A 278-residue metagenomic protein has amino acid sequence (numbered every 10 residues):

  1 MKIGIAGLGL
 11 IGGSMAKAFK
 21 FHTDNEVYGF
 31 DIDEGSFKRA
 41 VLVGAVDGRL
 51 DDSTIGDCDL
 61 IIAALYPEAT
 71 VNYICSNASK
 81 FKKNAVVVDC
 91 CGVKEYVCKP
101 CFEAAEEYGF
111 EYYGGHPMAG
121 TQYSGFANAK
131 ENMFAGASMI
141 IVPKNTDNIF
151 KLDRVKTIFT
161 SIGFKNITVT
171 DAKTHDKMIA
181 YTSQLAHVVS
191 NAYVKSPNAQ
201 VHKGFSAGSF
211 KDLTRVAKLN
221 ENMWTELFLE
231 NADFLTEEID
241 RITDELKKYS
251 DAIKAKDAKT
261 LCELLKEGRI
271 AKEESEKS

Functional and structural regions predicted by a protein language model:
M1-D52: NAD(P)+-binding Rossmann beta1-loop-alpha1 motif at the extreme N-terminus of oxidoreductases
K2, E26, E111, S138 (+1 more regions): Residues at the starts of beta-strands that form the adenosine-phosphate
D52-F81, A85-V88, G92: Rossmann-like NAD(P)-binding element
C75-A127: Rossmann-like NAD(P)(H) cofactor-binding subdomain of soluble oxidoreductases
E131-R215: Internal alpha-helical scaffold of NAD(P)-dependent oxidoreductase catalytic cores
V189, L246, S250, K272-E276: A structural signal for well-ordered alpha-helices, especially hydrophobic packing surfaces of coiled-coils
V201-G268: Interdomain hinge/lid region at the active-site interface of Rossmann-like NAD(P)-dependent oxidoreductases
